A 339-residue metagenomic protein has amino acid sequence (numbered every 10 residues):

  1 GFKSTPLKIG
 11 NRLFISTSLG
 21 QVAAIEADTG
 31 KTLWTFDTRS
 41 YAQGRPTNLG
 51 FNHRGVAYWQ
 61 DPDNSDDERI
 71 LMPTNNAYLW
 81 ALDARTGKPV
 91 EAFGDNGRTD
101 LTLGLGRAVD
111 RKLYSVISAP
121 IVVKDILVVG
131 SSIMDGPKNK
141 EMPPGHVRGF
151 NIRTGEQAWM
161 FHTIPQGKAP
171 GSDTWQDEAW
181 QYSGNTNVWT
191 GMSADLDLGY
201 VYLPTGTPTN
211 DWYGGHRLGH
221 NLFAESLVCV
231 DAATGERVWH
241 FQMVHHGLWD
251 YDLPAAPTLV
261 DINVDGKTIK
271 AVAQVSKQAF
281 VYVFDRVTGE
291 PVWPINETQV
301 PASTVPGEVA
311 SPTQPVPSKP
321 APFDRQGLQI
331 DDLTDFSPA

Functional and structural regions predicted by a protein language model:
G1-L19, N48-Y78, K112-N139, H146 (+3 more regions): Repeat-blade elements of multi-bladed beta-propeller folds
V22-T47, D63-D66, L79-R111, H146-Y182 (+3 more regions): Extracytoplasmic/lumenal domain signature
G130, P137-K138, W159, Y202 (+5 more regions): Short helix/loop capping segments that flank catalytic or ligand/cofactor-binding pockets
W293-A339: Beta-propeller domain segments
